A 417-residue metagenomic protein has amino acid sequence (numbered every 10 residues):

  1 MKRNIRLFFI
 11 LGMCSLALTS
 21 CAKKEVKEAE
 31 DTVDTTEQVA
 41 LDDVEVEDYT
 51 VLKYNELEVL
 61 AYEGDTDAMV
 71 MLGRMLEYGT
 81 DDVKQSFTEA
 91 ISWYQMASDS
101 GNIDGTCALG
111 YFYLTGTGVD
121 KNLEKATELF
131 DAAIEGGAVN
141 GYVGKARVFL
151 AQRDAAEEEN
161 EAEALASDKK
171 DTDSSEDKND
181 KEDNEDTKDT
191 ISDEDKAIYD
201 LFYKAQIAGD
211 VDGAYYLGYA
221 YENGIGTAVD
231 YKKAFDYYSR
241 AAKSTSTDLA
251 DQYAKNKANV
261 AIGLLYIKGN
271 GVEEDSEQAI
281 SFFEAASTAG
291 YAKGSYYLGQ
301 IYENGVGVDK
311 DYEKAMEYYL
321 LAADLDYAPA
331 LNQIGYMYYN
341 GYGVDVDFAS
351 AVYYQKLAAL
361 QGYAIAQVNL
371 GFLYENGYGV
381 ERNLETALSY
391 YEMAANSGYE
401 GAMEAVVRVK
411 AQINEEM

Functional and structural regions predicted by a protein language model:
L18-S20: C-terminal motif of bacterial Sec signal peptides marking the signal peptidase cleavage site
A22-K24: Bacterial signal peptide processing site
Y62-D65, G79-T80, S100-N102, T115-T117 (+15 more regions): Short helix-capping/linker turns of helical repeat alpha-solenoids
M71-G79, A108-T115, R147-Q152, A214-N223 (+6 more regions): Hydrophobic face of amphipathic alpha-helices that form TPR/SEL1-like repeat modules and related alpha-solenoid
D131-I134, Y238-A242, R382-Y399: TPR/TPR-like (Sel1-like) alpha-helical repeat modules
M393-M417: Terminal, low-structured helical/coil segments at or just beyond the last alpha-helical repeat
